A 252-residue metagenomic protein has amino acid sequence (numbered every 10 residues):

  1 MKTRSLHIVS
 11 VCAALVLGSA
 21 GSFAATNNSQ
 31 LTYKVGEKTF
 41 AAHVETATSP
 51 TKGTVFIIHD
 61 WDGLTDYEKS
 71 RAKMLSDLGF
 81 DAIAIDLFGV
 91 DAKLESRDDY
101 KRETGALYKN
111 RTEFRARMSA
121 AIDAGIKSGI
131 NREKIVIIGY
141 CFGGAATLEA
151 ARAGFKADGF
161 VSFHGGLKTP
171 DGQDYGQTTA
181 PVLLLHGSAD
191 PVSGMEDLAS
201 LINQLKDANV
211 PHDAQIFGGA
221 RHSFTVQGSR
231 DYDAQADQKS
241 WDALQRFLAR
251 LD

Functional and structural regions predicted by a protein language model:
V9-S19: Bacterial N-terminal signal peptides
Q30-S128, V226-G228: Serine-hydrolase catalytic machinery in alpha/beta-hydrolase-like enzymes
F56-D60, H164, H186-G187: The conserved beta1-alpha1 loop
R71, G194-Q204: Short alpha-helix in the alpha/beta-hydrolase fold that links the catalytic acid
A120-T178: Primarily recognizes the serine-hydrolase "nucleophile elbow" in alpha/beta-hydrolase and SGNH/GDSL folds
T178, L184-H186: Short beta-strand/loop motif that positions the catalytic acidic residue of the alpha/beta-hydrolase fold
A189-S193: Acidic catalytic loop of the alpha/beta-hydrolase fold
K206-D252: C-terminal catalytic histidine-bearing segment of alpha/beta-hydrolase fold enzymes
